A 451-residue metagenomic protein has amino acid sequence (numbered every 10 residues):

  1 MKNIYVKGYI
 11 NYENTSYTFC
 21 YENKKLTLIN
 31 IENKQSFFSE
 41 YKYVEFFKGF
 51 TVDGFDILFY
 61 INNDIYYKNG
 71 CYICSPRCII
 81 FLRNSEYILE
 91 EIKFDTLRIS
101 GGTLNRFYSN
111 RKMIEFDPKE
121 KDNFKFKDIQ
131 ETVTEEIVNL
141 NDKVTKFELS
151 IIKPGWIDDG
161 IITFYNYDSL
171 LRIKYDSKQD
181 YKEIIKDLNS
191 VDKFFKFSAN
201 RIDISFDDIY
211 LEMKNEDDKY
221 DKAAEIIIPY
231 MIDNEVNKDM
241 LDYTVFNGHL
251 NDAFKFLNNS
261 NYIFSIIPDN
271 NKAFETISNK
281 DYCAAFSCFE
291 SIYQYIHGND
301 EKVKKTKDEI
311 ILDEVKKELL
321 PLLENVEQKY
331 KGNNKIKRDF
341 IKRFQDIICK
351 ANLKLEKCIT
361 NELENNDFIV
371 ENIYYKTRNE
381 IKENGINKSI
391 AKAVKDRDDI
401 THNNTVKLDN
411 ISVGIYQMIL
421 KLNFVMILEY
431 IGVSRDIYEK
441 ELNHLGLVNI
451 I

Functional and structural regions predicted by a protein language model:
M1-S265, N271-I277, S412-G446: Charged, non-catalytic interaction/linker regions at domain boundaries that couple catalytic cores to substrate
I228-I451: Amphipathic, oligomerization/interface secondary-structure segments
